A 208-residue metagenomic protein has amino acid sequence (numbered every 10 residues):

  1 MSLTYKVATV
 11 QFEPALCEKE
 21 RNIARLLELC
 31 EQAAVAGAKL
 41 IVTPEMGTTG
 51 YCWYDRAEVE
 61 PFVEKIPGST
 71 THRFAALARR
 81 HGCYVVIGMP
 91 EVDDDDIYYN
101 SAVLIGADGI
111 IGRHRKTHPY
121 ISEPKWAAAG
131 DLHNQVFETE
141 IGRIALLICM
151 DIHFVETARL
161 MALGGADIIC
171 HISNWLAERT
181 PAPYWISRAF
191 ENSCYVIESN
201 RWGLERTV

Functional and structural regions predicted by a protein language model:
S2-T9: Extreme N-terminal starter segment of soluble prokaryotic enzymes
A8, V86, A145-L147, I169-H171 (+1 more regions): Structural detector of well-ordered beta-strand residues that form the stable sheet scaffold of enzyme domains
Q11-L16: Short polar catalytic/cofactor-binding loops
K19, L27-A107, A177-C194: Cys-nucleophile CN-hydrolase/nitrilase-fold catalytic domain and related Cys-dependent amidase chemistry that acts on
R21-C30, F154-R159: Short, acidic/polar
M46, D151-I152, N174-W175, R201: Active-site metal-binding loops of divalent metal-dependent hydrolases
A76, D93-G164, I172-S173, T180-P183 (+2 more regions): Active-site catalytic loop in hydrolytic enzyme cores
A189-F190, G203-V208: Short, intrinsically disordered, charge-balanced linker/junction segments flanking boundaries in proteins
